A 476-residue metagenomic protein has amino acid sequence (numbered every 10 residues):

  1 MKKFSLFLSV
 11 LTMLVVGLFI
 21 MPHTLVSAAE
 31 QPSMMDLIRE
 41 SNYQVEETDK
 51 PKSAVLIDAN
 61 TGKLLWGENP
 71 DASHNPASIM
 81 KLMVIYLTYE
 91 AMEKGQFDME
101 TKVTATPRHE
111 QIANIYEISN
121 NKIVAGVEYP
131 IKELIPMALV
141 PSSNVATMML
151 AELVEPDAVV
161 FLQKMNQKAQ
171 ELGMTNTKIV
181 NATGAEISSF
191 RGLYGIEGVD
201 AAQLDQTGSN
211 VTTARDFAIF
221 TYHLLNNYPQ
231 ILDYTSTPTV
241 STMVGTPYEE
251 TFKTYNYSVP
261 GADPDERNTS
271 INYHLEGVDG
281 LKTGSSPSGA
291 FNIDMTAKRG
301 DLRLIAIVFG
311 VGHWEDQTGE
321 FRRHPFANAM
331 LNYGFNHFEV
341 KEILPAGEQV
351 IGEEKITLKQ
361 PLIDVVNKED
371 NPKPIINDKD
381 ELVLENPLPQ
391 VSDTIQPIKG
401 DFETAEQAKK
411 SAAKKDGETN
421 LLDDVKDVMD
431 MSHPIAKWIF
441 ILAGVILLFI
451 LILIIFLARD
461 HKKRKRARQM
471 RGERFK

Functional and structural regions predicted by a protein language model:
M1-S5, P76, V127, I131 (+1 more regions): Structural motif marking the loop-to-transmembrane transition
K2-S27, K437-D460: Sec-dependent N-terminal signal peptides of Gram-positive bacterial secreted proteins and lipoproteins
T24, K102, E133, F291 (+1 more regions): Residue-level recognition of conserved structural "scaffold" positions that shape functional pockets and channels
V26-A214, L225-Y228: Active-site-adjacent loops and short helices of periplasmic peptidoglycan-processing enzymes
R191, E197-D200, D205-L442, I455-H461: Domain-terminus/edge residues, biased toward the C-terminal soluble/receptor-binding domains of extracytoplasmic
H461-K476: Cytoplasmic C-terminal tails of single-pass
